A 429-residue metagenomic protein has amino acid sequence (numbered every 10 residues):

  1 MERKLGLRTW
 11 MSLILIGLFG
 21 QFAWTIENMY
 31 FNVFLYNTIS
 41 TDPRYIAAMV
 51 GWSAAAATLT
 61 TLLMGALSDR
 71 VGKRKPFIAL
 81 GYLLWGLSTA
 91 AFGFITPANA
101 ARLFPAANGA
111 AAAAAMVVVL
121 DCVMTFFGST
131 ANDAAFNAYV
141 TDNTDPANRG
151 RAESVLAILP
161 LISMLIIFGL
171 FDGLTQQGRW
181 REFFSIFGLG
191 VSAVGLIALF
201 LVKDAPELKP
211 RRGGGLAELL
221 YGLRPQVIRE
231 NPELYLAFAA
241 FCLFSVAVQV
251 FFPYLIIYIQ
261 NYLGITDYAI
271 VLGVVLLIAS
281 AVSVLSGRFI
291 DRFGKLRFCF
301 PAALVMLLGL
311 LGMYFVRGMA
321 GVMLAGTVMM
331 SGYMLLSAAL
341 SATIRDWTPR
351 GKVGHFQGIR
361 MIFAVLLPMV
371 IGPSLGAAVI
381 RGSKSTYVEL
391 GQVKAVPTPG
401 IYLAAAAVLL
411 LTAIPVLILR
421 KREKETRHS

Functional and structural regions predicted by a protein language model:
M1-L7, P206-A239: Juxtamembrane intracellular "pre-TM" segments in multi-pass secondary transporters
E2-A54, E233-A240, F244-G264, A269: Helix-loop boundary and gating motifs at the non-cytosolic
L18, S88, I95, R102-A131 (+1 more regions): Hydrophobic core of transmembrane alpha-helices in multi-pass small-molecule transporters, especially MFS/SLC-type
A56-T58, G150-T175, M361-P373: Glycine-rich segments within core transmembrane alpha-helices of 12-TM secondary carriers
L59-G72, V282-G294, I380: Helix-to-loop junctions at the C-terminal end of transmembrane segments in multipass secondary transporters
R74, A107-G109, G173-L189, I380-V408: A membrane-interface helix-boundary motif in multi-pass transporters
P76-A91, R297-G312: Structural signature of the two symmetry-related core transmembrane helices
F92-N99, A193-K203, T398-S429: Multi-pass alpha-helical transporter architecture, strongest for 12-TM Major Facilitator/SLC carriers used
